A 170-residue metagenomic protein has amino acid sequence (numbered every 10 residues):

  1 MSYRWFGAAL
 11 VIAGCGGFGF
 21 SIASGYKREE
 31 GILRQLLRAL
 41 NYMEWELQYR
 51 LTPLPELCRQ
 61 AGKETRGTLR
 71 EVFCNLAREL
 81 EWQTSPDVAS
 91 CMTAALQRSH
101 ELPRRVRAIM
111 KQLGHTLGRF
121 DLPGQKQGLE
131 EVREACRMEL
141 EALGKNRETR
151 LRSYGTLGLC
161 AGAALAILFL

Functional and structural regions predicted by a protein language model:
S2, S21-S24, S85, S90 (+2 more regions): Generic serine detector
Y3, G7-E79: Juxtamembrane/interface alpha-helical elements of multi-pass membrane proteins
W5-F6, P55-R59, E81, S85-P86 (+2 more regions): Contiguous hydrophobic segments
G7-F18, E141-L170: Bilayer-spanning, highly hydrophobic alpha-helical transmembrane segments
R28, H115-C160: Membrane-interface, cytosolic juxtamembrane amphipathic helix immediately N-terminal to a transmembrane helix, enriched
G31, Q35, E101-V106, G128: A generic short alpha-helical patch detector that favors 3-5-residue windows in or near N-terminal regions
L36-L37, A89, G158: Short hydrophobic/aromatic segments of transmembrane alpha-helices and their interfaces
M43, L51-F120: Glycine- and small-hydrophobic-enriched helix-loop-helix hairpins
